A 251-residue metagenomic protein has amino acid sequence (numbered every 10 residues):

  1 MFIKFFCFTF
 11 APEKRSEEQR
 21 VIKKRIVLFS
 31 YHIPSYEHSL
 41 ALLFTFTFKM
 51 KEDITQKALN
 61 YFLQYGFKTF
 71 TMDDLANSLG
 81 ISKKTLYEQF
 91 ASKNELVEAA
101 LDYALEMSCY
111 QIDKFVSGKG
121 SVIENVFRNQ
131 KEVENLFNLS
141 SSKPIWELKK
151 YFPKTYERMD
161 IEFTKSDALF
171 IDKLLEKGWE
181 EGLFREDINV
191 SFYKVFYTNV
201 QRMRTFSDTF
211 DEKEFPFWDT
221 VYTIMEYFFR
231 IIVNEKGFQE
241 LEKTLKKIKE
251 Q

Functional and structural regions predicted by a protein language model:
F5-T9, I22-T45, K173-K177, E214-Q251: C-terminal peripheral helix-coil segments that are non-catalytic and often amphipathic
D53, K57, Y61-E95, A99: Helix-turn-helix
A99, D113-K143, K194: Hydrophobic alpha-helical connector segments
L101-C109: Short, basic, alpha-helical segments at the C-terminal edge of helix-turn-helix-like DNA-binding modules
E124, E180-F196, E214-D219: All-alpha amphipathic helical-bundle segments outside canonical DNA-binding/catalytic cores that form hydrophobic
N138-D172, W179-D187, S191-F192: Short secondary-structure transition hinges
